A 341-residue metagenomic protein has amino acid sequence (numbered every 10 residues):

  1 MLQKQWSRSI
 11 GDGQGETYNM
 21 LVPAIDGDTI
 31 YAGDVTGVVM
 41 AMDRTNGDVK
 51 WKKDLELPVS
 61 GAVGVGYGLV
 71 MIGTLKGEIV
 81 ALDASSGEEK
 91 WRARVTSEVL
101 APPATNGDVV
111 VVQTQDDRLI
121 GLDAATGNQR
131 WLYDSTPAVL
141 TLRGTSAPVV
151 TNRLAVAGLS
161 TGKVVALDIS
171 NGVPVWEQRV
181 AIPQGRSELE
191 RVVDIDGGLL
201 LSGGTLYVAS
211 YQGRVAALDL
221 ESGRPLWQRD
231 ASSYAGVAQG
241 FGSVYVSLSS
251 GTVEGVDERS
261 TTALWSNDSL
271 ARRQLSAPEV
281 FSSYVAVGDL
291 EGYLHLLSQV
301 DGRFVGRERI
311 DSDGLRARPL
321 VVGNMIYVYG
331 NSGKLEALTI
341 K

Functional and structural regions predicted by a protein language model:
Q3-A24, K52-G66, E89-N106, Q129-N152 (+4 more regions): Extracytoplasmic beta-rich repeat domains
D34, T74, T114-Q115, L159-S160 (+4 more regions): Structural signature of WD-repeat beta-propellers
G37, K76-E78, D117-R118, G162 (+4 more regions): Short coil/turn segments within WD40 beta-propeller repeats
M40, V80, I120, V165 (+4 more regions): WD40 beta-propeller blade core
D43-N46, D83-S86, D123-G127, I169-G172 (+4 more regions): Short loop/turn segments that connect beta-strands within beta-propeller blades
S243-G255, T262-L296: Loop/turn-rich, solvent-exposed surfaces of beta-rich toroidal or solenoidal domains
I310, G314-K341: Blade-level signature of beta-propeller repeat domains, shared across WD40, Kelch, NHL, RCC1 and BNR/Asp-box propellers
